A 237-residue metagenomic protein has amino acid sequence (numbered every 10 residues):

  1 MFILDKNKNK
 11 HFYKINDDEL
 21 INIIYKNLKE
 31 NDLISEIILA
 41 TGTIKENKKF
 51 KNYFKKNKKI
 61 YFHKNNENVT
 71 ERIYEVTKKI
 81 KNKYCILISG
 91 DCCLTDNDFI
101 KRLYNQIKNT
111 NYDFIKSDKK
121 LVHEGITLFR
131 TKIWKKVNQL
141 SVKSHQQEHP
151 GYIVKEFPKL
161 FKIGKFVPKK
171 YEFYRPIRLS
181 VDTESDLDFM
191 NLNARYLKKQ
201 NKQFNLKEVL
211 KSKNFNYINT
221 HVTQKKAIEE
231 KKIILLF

Functional and structural regions predicted by a protein language model:
M1-N16, Y53, K78, N82-K83 (+3 more regions): N-proximal accessory regions
M1-T41: N-terminal glycine-rich phosphate-binding loop and ensuing alpha1 helix
I23, N27, K49, R72-E75 (+4 more regions): Alpha-helical elements of Rossmann-like donor-binding domains used by nucleotide-donor carbohydrate transfer enzymes
D32, I80-K81, T110, P158: A structural signal for short coil/turn segments at secondary-structure junctions
E36-L39, C85, I163: Hydrophobic/aromatic residues located in beta-strands of well-ordered beta-sheets within soluble catalytic
I44-N105: Short phosphate-binding loop-to-helix
T95-I177, D188, L192, E208-F237: Conserved core of the sugar-phosphate nucleotidyltransferase
T183: Short, conserved phosphate/pyrophosphate- and ester-handling motifs at nucleotide-, phospho-/glycolipid
